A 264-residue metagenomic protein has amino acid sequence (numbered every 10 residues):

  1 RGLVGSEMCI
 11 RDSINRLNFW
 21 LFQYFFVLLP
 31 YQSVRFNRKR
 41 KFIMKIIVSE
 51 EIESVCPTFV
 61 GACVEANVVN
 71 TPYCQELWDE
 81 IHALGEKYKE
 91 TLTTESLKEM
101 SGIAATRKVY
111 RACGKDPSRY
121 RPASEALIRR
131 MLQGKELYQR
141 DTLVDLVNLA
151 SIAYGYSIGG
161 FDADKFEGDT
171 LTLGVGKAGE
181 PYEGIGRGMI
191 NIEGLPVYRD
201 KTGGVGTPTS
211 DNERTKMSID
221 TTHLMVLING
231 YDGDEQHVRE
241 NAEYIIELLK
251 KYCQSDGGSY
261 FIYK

Functional and structural regions predicted by a protein language model:
R1-D12: Single conserved hydrophobic/aromatic residue that forms the stacking wall/gate of nucleotide- or nucleobase-binding
V4, P30, K39-I43: Generic short amphipathic/hydrophobic targeting helices enriched at N-termini, encompassing Sec-type signal peptides
D12, R16, K41-F42: A detector of low-complexity, intrinsically disordered, Ser/Thr/Gly/Pro/Ala-rich segments
I14, L28-Y31, R35: Short, positively charged and aromatic/hydrophobic N-terminal segments
F42-K264: Charge-biased, low-complexity intrinsically disordered regions
